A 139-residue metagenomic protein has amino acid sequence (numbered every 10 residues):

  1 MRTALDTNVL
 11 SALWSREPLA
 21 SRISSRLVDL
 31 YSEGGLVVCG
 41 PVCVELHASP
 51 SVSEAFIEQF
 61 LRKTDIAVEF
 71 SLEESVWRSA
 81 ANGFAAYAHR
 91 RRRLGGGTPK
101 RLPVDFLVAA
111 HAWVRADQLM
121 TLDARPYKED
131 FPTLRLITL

Functional and structural regions predicted by a protein language model:
M1-V38, H47-R62: Short, well-structured N-terminal submotif of metal-dependent ribonuclease cores
R2, A109-L139: Acidic, PIN/NYN-like endoribonuclease modules and their adjacent C-terminal/linker elements
L5-D6, C39, R101-L102, D123-A124 (+1 more regions): Histidine- and aromatic-rich ligand-binding microenvironments
V9, V42, V76, V108 (+1 more regions): Alpha-helix capping/helix-boundary segments
R16-E17, S49, G83, D130-L134: Residue-level signal for well-ordered alpha-helical positions
S24, C43, E54, W77-A81 (+1 more regions): A general structural signal for well-ordered alpha-helical segments in protein cores
S53-I57, Y87-A88, I137-L139: Short, hinge-like loop/turn segments at secondary-structure boundaries
A67-Q118, L122: Active-site neighborhoods of divalent-metal-dependent phosphate/nucleic-acid chemistry enzymes
